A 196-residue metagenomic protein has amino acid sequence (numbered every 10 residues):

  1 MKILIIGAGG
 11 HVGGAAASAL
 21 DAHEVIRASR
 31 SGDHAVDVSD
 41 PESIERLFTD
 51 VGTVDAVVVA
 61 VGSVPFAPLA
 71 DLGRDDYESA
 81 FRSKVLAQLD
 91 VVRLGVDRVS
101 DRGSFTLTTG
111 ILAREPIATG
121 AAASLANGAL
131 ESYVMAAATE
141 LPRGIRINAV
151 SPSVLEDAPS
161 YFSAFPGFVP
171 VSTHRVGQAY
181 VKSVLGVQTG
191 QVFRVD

Functional and structural regions predicted by a protein language model:
L4-A19: N-terminal Rossmann NAD(P)H-binding glycine-rich loop of SDR-like oxidoreductase domains
I6, V54-S63, L107, N148: Rossmann-fold scaffold of SDR-type NAD(P)-dependent oxidoreductases
A28-S43: Rossmann-fold cofactor-recognition segment
S43, L86-L94: Conserved mid-core alpha-helix of short-chain dehydrogenase/reductase
S63-E78: Conserved mid-core segment of classical short-chain dehydrogenase/reductases
P68, A80-F81, A87-D90, R102-L130 (+2 more regions): Catalytic loop of short-chain dehydrogenase/reductase
R98, E115, A136-I145, V187: Active-site-adjacent segment of SDR/Rossmann-fold oxidoreductases
P142-I145, A149-D196: C-terminal helical subdomain
